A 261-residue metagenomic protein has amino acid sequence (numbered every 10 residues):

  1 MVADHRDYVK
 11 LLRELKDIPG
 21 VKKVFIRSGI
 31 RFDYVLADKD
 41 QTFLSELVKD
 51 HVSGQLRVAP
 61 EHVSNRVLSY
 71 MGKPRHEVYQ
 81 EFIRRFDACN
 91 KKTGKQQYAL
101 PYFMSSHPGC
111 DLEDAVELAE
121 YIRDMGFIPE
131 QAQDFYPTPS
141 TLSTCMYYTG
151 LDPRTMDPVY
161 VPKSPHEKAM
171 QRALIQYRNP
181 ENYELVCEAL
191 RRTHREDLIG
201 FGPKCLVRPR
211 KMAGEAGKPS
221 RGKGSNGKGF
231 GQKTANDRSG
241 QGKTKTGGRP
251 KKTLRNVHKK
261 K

Functional and structural regions predicted by a protein language model:
M1-L100, M104-P108: Conserved SAM/AdoMet-binding glycine-rich loop
Y34-A37, E61-K73, T93-D114, G126-P165: Flexible glycine/acidic-rich beta-alpha junction loops that bind and position SAM and/or redox cofactors in anaerobic
L44-S53, A119-Y136: Structural recognition of alpha->loop->beta junctions
M71, R154-Q176, E184-C187, F201: Extended, solvent-exposed regions of the mature portions of secreted/cell-surface glycoproteins
E117-R123, D157, N182-R191: Terminal (and in a subset, N-terminal) low-complexity or junction segments at the ends of helical repeat RNA-binding
A173-G217: Amphipathic alpha-helical packing elements
L206-K261: Acidic, low-complexity intrinsically disordered tails
